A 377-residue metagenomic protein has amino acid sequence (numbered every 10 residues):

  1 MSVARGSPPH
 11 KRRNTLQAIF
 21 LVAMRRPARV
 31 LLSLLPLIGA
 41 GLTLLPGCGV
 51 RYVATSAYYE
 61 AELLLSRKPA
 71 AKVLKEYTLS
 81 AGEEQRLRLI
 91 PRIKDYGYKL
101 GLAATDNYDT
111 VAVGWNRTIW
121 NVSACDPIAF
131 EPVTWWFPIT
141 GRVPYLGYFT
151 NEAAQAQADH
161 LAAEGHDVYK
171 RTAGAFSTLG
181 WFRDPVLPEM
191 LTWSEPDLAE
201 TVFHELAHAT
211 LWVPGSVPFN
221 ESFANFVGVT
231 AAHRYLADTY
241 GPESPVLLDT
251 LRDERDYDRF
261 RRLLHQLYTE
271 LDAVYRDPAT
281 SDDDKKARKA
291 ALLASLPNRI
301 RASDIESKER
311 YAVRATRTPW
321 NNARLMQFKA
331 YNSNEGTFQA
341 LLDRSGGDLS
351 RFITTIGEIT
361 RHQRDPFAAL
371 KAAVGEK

Functional and structural regions predicted by a protein language model:
M1-R26: N-terminal secretory signal peptides that target proteins for export/translocation
L32-T43: Bacterial N-terminal signal peptides
L42-W115, I305, E309, N332-K377: N-terminal low-structure segments adjacent to metalloprotease catalytic domains across cellular compartments
Y52, L63, A70, P196 (+3 more regions): Metalloprotease/metallohydrolase-associated module, dominated by Zn2+-dependent proteases
L64, Y77-P91, Y148-Q155, T192-T201 (+8 more regions): Soluble non-cytosolic domains of exported or imported proteins
Y77-T78, P91-G101, G165, E205-L206 (+7 more regions): Sec/Tat-exported extracytoplasmic proteins
P91-D253, Y257: Acidic/His-rich structured neighborhood in mature extracellular/periplasmic domains
R262-K377: Pan-zinc metallopeptidase signature
